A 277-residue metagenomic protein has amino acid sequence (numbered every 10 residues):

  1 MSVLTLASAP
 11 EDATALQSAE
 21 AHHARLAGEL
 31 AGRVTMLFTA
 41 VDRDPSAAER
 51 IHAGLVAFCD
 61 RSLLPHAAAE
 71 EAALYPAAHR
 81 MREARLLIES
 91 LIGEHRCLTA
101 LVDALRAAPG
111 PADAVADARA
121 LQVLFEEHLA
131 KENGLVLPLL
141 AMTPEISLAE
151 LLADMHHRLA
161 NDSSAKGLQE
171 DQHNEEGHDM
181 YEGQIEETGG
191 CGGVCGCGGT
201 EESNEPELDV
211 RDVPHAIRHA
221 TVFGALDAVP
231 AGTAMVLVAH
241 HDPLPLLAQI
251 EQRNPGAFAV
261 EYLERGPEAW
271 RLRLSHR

Functional and structural regions predicted by a protein language model:
M1-R277: Small-residue-biased structural context
